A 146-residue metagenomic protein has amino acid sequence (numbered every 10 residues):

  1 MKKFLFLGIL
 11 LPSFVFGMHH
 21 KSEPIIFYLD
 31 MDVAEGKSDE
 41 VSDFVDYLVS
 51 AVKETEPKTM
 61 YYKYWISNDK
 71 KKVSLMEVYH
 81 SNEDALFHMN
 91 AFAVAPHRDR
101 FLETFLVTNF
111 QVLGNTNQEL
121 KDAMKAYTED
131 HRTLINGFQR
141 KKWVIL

Functional and structural regions predicted by a protein language model:
M1-F4: Positively charged n-region of N-terminal signal peptides that target proteins for export
G8, F16-V73, H80-A91, E103-L146: Short S/T/G/P-rich N-terminal loop/turn motif that feeds into the first structured element of a domain
P96-F101: Amphipathic alpha-helical coiled-coil segments
